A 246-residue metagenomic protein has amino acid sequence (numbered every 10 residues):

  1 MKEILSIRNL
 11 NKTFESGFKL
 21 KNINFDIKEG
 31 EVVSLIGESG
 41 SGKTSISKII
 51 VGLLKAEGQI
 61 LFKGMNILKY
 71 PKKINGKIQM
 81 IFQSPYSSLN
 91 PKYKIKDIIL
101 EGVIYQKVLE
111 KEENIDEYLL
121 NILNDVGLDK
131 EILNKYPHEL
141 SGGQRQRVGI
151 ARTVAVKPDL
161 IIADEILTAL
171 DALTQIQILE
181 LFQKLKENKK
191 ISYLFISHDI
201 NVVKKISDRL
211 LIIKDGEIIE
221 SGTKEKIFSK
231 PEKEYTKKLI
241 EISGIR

Functional and structural regions predicted by a protein language model:
I36-E38: The feature captures the beta-strand-to-loop junction immediately N-terminal to the Walker
G58-L68, I74: Conserved ABC transporter NBD signature motif
E113-E131, I240-E241: Conserved ABC ATPase "signature" region
Y136-L140, Q144: Conserved ABC ATPase signature
V203-K205: A short, surface-exposed alpha-helical micro-motif characterized by mixed small hydrophobic and charged/polar residues
S221-G222: ABC ATPase "signature
